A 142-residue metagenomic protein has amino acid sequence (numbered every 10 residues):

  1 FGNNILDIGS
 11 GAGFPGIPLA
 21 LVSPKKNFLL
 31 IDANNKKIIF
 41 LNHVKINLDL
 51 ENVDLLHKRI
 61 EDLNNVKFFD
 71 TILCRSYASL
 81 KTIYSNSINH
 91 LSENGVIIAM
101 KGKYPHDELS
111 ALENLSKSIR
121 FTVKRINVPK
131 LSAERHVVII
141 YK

Functional and structural regions predicted by a protein language model:
F1-G11: Conserved class I S-adenosyl-L-methionine
A12-K25: Conserved SAM-binding loop of SAM-dependent methyltransferases across substrates and taxa, primarily the Class I
S23, L91-E93: Helix-to-beta-strand junctions that scaffold the AdoMet/dcAdoMet cofactor pocket in Class I SAM-dependent enzymes
N27-D32: Conserved SAM-binding motif I beta-strand of class I
K37-I39, P105: Short alpha-helix immediately C-terminal to the canonical SAM-binding loop
D49-I60: Conserved SAM-binding strand-loop segment of SAM-dependent methyltransferases
E61-T71: A short acidic, Gly/Pro-enriched loop at the edge of an enzyme's catalytic core that lines a small-molecule cofactor
K103-K142: Active-site capping/gating segments
